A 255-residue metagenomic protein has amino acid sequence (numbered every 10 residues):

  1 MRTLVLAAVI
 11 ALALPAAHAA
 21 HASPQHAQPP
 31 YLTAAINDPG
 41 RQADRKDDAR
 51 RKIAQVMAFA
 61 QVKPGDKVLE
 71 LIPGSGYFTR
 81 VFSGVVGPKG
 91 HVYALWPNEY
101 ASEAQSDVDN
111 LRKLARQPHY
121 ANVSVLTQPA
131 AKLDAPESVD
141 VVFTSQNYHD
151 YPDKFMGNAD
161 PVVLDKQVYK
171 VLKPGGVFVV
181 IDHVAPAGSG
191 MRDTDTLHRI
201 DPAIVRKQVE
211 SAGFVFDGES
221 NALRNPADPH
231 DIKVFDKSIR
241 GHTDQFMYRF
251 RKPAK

Functional and structural regions predicted by a protein language model:
L32-F59, K63: Class I SAM-dependent methyltransferase Rossmann-like catalytic core, especially the SAM/SAH-binding loop
G65, P88-G90, L172-F178: Short glycine-dipeptide loop
G65-G74: Conserved class I S-adenosyl-L-methionine
S83-G84, A159-P174: A short glycine-rich, Lys/Arg-flanked "PGG" loop and its adjoining helix->strand segment in the class I
A104-L133: S-adenosyl-L-methionine
A115, G190-D217: Conserved Class I S-adenosyl-L-methionine
L133-F143: A short acidic, Gly/Pro-enriched loop at the edge of an enzyme's catalytic core that lines a small-molecule cofactor
A227-K255: Core SAM-dependent methyltransferase catalytic element
